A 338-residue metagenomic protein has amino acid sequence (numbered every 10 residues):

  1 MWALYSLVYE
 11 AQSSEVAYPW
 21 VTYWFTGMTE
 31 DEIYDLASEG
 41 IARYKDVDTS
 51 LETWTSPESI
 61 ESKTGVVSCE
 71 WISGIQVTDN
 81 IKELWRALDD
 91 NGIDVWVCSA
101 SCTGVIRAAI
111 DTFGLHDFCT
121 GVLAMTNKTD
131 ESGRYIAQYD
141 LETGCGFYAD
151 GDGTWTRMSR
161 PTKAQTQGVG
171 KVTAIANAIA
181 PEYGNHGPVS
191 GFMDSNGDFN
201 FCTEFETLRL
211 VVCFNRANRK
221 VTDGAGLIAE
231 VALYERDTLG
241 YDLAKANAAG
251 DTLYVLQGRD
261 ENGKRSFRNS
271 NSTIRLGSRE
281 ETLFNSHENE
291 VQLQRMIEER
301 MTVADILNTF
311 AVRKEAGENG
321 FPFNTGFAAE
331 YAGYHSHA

Functional and structural regions predicted by a protein language model:
M1-V21: Conserved phosphoryl-transfer catalytic core
V21-E32: Secretory-pathway luminal glycosyltransferase catalytic domains
D35-A338: C-terminal cap/substrate-recognition subdomain and adjoining C-terminal extension of metal-dependent phosphatase-like
